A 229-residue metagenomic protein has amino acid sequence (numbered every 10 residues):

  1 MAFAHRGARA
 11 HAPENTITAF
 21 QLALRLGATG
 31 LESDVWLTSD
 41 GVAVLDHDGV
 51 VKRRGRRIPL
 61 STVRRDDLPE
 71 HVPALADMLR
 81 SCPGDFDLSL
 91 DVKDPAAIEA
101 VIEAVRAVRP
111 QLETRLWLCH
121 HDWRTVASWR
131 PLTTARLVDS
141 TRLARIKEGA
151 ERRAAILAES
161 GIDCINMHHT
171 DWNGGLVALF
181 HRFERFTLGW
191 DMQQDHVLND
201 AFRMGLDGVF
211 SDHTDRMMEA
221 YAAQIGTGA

Functional and structural regions predicted by a protein language model:
M1-A10: Long, acidic (Asp/Glu-rich), low-complexity accessory segments flanking structured domains
A2, R25, T29-G30, V35-D87 (+3 more regions): An active-site metal/cofactor-coordinating segment within enzyme catalytic domains
H5-R6, H47-D48, H181: Histidine-centered active-site/metal-ligand motif
D67, A76, R80-D87, V92-A229: Short loop-to-alpha-helix "cap/lid" segments that border enzyme active sites across diverse enzyme classes
